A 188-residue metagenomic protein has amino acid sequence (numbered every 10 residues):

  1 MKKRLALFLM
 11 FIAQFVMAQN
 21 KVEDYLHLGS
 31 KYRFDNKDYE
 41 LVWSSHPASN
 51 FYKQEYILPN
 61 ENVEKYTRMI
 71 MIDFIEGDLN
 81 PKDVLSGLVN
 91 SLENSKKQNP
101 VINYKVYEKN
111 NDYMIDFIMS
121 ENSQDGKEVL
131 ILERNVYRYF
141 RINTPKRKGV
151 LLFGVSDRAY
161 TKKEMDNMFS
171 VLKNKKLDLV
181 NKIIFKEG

Functional and structural regions predicted by a protein language model:
K2-F8: Sec-dependent signal peptide recognition, specifically the positively charged N-region followed immediately by
M10-A18: Hydrophobic h-region of N-terminal signal peptides that target proteins for export in Gram-negative bacteria
Q19-Y25: Cleaved targeting-peptide boundary
R33-H46, S95-V106: Short secondary-structure junctions
K37-G77: Secretory pathway targeting signatures of secreted, lumenal, and periplasmic proteins
K65-N103: Mid-chain, structured segments of secreted extracytoplasmic proteins
N94-F140: Signature of long, low-cysteine stretches enriched in small and polar/charged residues
R147-G188: Surface-exposed amphipathic alpha-helical segments
